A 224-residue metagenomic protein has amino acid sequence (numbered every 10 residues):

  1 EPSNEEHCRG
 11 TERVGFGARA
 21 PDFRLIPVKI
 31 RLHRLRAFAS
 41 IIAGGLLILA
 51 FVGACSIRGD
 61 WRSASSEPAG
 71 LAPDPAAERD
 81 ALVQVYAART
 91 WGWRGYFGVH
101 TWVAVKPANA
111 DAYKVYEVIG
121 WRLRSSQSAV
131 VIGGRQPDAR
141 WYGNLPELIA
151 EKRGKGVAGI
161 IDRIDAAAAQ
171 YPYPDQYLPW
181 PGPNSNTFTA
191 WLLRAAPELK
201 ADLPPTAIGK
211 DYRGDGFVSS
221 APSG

Functional and structural regions predicted by a protein language model:
K29-P68, A166-G224: Activation targets extended, charge/polar-rich intrinsically disordered C-terminal tails
R58-A72, A76-K152: Glycine-rich catalytic cores of cysteine/serine-nucleophile enzymes that process amide/ester linkages in cell-envelope
S128-W191: Mid-length scaffold segments of soluble, non-membrane domains
